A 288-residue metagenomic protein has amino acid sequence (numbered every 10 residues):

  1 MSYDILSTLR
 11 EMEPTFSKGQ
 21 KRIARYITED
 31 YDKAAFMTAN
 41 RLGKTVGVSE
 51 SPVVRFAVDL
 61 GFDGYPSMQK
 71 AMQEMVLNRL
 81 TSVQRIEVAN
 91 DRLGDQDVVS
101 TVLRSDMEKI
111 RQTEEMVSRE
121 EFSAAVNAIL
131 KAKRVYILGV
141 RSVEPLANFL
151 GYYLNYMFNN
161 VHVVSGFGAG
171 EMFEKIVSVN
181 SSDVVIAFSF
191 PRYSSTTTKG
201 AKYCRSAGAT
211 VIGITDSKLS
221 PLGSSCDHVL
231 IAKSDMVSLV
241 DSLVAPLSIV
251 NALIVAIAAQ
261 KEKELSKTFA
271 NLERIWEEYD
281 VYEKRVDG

Functional and structural regions predicted by a protein language model:
S2-L6, P14-T15, R22, D32-F36 (+2 more regions): HTH-adjacent hinge/linker in prokaryotic transcriptional regulators
D97, E120-A125, E171-E174: Short, charged beta->alpha transition segments
V117-E120, A125-V126, K131-K133: Long amphipathic N-terminal alpha/beta scaffold segment
L130-S248, I254-K261: Glycine-rich phosphate-binding loops that contact phosphosugars or nucleotide phosphates
K263-G288: A short, charged, Gly/Pro-tolerant segment at domain boundaries
